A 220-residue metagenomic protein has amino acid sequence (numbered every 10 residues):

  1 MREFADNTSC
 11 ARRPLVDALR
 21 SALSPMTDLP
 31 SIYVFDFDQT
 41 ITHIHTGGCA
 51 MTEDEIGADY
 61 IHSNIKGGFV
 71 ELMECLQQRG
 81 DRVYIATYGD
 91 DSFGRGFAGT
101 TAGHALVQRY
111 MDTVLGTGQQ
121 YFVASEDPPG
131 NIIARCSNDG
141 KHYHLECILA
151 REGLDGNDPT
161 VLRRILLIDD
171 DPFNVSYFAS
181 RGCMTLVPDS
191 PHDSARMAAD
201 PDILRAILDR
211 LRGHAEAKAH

Functional and structural regions predicted by a protein language model:
R2-D139: Alpha-helical substrate-recognition element adjacent to the catalytic core
V16, R20, Q77, L149 (+2 more regions): Residue-level detector of alpha-helical secondary structure
D81, G116, L154, C183-M184: Short aromatic/hydrophobic-glycine micro-motifs
T101-V114, I148-A150, Y177-G182, D200: Short, aromatic/basic amphipathic alpha-helical patches
P128-Y143, P191-P201: A short acidic, often aromatic-flanked loop/helix-cap motif at beta-alpha or helix-coil junctions that lines enzyme
C136-L162: Donor nucleotide-activated moiety binding/catalytic core segment of transferases that use nucleotide-activated donors
L149-N157, I165-L166, L208-H220: A polyampholytic, Gly/Pro-enriched intrinsically disordered region
L162-G213: Acidic, Mg2+-coordinating phosphoryl-transfer loop and its flanking beta/alpha structural elements, shared across
